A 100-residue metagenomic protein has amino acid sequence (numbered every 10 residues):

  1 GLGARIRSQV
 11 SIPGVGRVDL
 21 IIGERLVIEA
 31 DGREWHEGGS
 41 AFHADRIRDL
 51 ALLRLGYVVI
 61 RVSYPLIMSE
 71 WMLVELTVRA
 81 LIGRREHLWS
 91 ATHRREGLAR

Functional and structural regions predicted by a protein language model:
G1-R100: Surface segments flanking catalytic/ligand-binding clefts of nucleic-acid enzymes
